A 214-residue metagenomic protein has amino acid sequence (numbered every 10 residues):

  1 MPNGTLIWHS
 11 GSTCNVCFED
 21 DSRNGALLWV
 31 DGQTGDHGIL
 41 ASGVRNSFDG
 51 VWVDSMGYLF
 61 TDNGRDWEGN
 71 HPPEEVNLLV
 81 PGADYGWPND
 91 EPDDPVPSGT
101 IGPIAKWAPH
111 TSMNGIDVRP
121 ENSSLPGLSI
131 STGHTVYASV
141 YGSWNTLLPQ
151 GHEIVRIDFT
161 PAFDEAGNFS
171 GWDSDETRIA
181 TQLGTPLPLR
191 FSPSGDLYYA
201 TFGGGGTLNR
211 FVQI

Functional and structural regions predicted by a protein language model:
M1-P2, H9: Asp-box/WD-like beta-propeller blade repeats and closely related beta-sheet repeat scaffolds
P2-N3, V76: Short amphipathic alpha-helices and their capping/turn segments at secondary-structure boundaries
G4, H134, G184: Nucleotide donor/acceptor-binding cores
S12-F18, S22-I39, R45-T177, S194 (+2 more regions): Beta-propeller domain segments
V44-F48, Q182-P186: Short coil/turn segments at the loop-to-beta-strand junctions that recur within blades of beta-propeller repeat folds
G184-I214: Generic C-terminus detector
